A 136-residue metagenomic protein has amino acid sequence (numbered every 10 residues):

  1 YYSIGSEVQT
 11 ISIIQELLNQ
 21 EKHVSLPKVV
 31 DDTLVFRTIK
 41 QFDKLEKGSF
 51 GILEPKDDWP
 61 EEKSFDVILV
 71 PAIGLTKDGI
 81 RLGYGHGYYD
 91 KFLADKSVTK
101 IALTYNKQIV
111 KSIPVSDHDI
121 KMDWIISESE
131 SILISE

Functional and structural regions predicted by a protein language model:
Y1-K63: N-terminal active-site beta-alpha-beta segment that forms phosphate/nucleotide-binding and substrate-recognition loops
I4-S6, I73-K77: Short glycine-rich anion-binding loops that position phosphate/pyrophosphate groups of nucleotides and phosphorylated
Q15, L82-Y88: Charged helix-capping and loop-helix junction motifs
V24, L69, G85, I125: Residue-level signal for inorganic ion chemistry
K63-I68, T76-I80, D90-E136: Surface-exposed, charge/polar-rich loops and edge strands
